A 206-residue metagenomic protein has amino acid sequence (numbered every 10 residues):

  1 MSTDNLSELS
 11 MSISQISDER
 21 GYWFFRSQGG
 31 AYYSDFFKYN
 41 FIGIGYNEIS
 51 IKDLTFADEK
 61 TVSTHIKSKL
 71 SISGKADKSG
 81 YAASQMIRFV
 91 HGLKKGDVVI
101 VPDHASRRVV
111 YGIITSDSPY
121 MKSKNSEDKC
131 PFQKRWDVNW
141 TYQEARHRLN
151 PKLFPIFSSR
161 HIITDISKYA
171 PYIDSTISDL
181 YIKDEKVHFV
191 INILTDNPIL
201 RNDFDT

Functional and structural regions predicted by a protein language model:
S2-Q85: Compositionally biased, charged N-terminal/linker segments
S12-I16, I177-K186: Short boundary motifs at domain starts and secondary-structure transition points
F25-R26, G45, N139-T141, N192: Residues in well-ordered beta-strands of folded domains
G29-Y32, S106, E144-A145: Conserved nucleotide-binding/hydrolysis micro-motifs of P-loop NTPases
Y33-F36, V109-Y111, R148: Short helix/loop capping segments that flank catalytic or ligand/cofactor-binding pockets
F56-Q133, T141: Structured alpha/beta reader/binder surfaces that contact nucleic acids or chromatin modification marks
F132-I177: Glycine- and charge-enriched low-complexity intrinsically disordered segments
E185-T206: Acidic-basic catalytic patches of nuclease active cores, encompassing PD-(D/E)XK and other metal-cofactor nuclease
